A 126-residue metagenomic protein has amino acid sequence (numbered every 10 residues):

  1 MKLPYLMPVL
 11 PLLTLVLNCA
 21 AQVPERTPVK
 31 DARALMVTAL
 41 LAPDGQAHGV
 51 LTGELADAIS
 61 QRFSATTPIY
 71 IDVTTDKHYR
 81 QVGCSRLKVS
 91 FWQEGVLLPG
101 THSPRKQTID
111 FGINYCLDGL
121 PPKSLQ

Functional and structural regions predicted by a protein language model:
M1-P8: Bacterial N-terminal signal peptides that target proteins for export
L6, L13-T14: Structured catalytic cores of enzymes that bind and process phosphorylated ligands/cofactors
V16-C19: N-terminal signal peptide c-region/cleavage motif recognized by signal peptidases
A21-G83: N-terminal secretory signal peptides
T75-K77, K88-Q93, Y115-L117: A mature extracytoplasmic/lumenal domain signature
E94-Q126: A short, surface-exposed beta-strand/turn
